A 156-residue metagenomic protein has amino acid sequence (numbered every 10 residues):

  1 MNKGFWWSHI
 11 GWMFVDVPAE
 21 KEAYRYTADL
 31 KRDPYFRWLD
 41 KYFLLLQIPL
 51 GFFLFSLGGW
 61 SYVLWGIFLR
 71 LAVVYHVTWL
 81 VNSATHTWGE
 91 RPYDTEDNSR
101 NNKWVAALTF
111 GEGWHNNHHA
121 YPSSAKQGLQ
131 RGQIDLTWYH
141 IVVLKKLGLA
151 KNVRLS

Functional and structural regions predicted by a protein language model:
M1-W79, S124-S156: Non-catalytic, topology-defining segments of multipass membrane proteins
N2, N82, N98-N102, N116-N117 (+1 more regions): Detector for Asparagine
M13, V81-T95, A106-S124: Histidine-centered catalytic micro-motifs
L30-Y42, S83, T87-N101: Interhelical loop and helix-boundary elements at the membrane-water interface of polytopic inner-membrane proteins
L54, R70, S83-T85, N102 (+1 more regions): Generic hydrophobic/packing signal
N102-K103, D135: Alpha-helical membrane-anchoring segments
